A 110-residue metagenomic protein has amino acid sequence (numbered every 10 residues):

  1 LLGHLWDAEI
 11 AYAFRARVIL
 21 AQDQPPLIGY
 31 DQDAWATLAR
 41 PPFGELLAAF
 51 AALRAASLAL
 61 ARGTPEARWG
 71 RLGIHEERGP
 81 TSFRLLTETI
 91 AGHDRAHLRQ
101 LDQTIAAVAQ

Functional and structural regions predicted by a protein language model:
L1-D33, L58-A59, E66, G70-Q110: Short, contiguous alpha-helical
L38-L53: A short, structured beta-strand-centered segment in the mid-to-C-terminal lobe of catalytic cores from group-transfer
F50-R62: Long, charge-rich low-complexity segments
